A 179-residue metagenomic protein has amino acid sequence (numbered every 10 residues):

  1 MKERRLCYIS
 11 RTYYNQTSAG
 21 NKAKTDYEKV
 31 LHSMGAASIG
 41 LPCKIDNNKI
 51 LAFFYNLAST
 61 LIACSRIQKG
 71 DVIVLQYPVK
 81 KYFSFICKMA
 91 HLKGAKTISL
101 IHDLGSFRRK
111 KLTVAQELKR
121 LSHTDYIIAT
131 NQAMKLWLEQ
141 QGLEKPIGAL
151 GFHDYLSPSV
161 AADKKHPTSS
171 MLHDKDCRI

Functional and structural regions predicted by a protein language model:
I9-T25, L75: A short, glycine/small-residue-rich beta-strand->loop->alpha-helix junction that serves as a flexible
S10, M34-I50: A short beta-strand-loop structural module common to alpha/beta enzyme folds
G20-A23, Q76, A129-N131, F152: Replace "coordinates the UDP/GDP/TDP-sugar" with "coordinates nucleotide-activated sugar donors
A52, I62-F83, I98: Short N-terminal targeting/anchoring amphipathic segment
L61-Q68, M89-K96, S106-I127: Membrane-proximal helix-turn-helix segments that form the acceptor-binding/catalytic region of lipid-linked
Y77-P78, I101-G105, L150-D154: Histidine-centered beta-alpha loop that forms part of the nucleotide-sugar donor binding/catalytic region in diverse
R109-L112, F152-D176: Acidic anion/phosphate-binding donor-loop and adjacent secondary structure in glycosyltransferase catalytic cores
D125-E139, L143-K164: Donor nucleotide-sugar binding/catalytic pocket of nucleotide-sugar-dependent glycosyltransferases
